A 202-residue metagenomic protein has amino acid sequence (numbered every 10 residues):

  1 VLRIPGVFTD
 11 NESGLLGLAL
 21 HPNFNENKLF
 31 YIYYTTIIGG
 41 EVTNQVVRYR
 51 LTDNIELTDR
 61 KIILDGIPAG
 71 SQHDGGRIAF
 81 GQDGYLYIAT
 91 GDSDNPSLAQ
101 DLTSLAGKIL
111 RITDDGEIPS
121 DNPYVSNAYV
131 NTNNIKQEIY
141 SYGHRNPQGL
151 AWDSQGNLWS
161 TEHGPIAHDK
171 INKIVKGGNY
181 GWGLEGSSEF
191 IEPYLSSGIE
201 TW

Functional and structural regions predicted by a protein language model:
V1-S97, G149-G164: Acidic, Gly/Ser/Thr-rich repeat motifs that build Ca2+-stabilized beta-propeller blades
S13-L15, N23-N25, D92-W202: Beta-propeller domain segments
